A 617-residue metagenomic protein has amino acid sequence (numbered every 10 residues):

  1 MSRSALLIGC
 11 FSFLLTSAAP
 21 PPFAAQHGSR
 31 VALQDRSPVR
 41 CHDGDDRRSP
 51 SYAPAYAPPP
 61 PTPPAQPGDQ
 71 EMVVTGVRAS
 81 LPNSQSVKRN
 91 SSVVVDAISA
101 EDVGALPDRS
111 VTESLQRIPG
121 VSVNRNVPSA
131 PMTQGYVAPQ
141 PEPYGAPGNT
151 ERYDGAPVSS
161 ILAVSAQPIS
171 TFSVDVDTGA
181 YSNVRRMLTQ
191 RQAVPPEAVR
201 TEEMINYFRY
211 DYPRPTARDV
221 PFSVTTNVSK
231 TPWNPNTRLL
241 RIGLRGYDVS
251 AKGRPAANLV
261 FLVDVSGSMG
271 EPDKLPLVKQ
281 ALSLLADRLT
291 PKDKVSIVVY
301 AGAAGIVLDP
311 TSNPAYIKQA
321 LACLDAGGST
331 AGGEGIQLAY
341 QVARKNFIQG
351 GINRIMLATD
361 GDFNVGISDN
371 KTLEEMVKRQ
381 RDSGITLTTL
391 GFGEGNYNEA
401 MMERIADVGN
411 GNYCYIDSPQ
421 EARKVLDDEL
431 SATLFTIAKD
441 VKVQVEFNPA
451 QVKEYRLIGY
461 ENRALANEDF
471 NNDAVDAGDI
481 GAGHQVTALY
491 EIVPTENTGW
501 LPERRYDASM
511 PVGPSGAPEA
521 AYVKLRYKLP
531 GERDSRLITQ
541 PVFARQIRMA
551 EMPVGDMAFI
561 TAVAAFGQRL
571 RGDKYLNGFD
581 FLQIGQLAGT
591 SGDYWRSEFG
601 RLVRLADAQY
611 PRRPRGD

Functional and structural regions predicted by a protein language model:
I8-S17: Bacterial N-terminal signal peptides
S17-C41, R47: Signal peptide processing junction and immediate N-terminal pro/mature segment of secreted/exported proteins
H42-R48, Y52-P63, K88-A146: Periplasmic N-terminal accessory/gating domains of Gram-negative outer-membrane beta-barrel systems
Q66-P67, Q116, G120-M132, R218 (+3 more regions): Short, glycine-/polar-rich solvent-exposed loops and beta-turns at beta-strand/coil boundaries
T75-R109, P131-T133, R152-I169, A180-L188: N-terminal periplasmic "start-of-domain" segments of outer-membrane beta-barrel proteins
G135-Y247, F581-D617: Subset of Sec-pathway N-terminal targeting signals
A163, G179-S182, F435, A450-V452 (+2 more regions): Long, acidic serine/threonine- and proline-rich intrinsically disordered regions
F222-V441, E468, T498-P514, G600 (+1 more regions): Exposed acidic/Ser/Thr-rich ligand/metal-binding surfaces
